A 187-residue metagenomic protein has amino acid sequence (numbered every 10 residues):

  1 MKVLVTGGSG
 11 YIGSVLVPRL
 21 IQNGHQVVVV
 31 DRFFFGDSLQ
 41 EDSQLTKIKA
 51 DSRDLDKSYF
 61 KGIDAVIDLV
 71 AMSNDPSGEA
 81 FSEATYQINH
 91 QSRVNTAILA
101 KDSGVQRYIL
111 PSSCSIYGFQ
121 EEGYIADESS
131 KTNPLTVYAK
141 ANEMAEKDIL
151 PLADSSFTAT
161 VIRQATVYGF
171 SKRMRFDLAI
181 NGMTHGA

Functional and structural regions predicted by a protein language model:
V3-N23: N-terminal Rossmann NAD(P)H-binding glycine-rich loop of SDR-like oxidoreductase domains
D42-D54: Rossmann-fold cofactor-recognition segment
S52-I88: NAD(P)H-binding glycine-rich loop region in Rossmannoid oxidoreductase-like domains and their noncatalytic homologs
A71, F81, Y86-R93, I109-S112 (+1 more regions): Short alpha-helix in the Rossmann-fold core of NAD(P)-dependent oxidoreductases
Y86, Y124, L135-E143, M174-L178: Short-chain dehydrogenase/reductase
V94-V137: Conserved Rossmann-fold NAD(P)-dependent oxidoreductase catalytic core, especially the SDR/UDP-sugar
F119, N133-T160: Active-site Tyr-X1-5-Lys
K147-A187: NAD(P)-dependent short-chain dehydrogenase/reductase
